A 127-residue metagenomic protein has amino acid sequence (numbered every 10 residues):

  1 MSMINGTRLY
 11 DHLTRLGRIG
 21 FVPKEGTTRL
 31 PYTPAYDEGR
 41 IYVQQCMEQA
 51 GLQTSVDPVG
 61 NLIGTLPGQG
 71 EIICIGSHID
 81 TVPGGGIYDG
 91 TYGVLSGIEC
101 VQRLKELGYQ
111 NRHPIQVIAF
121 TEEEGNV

Functional and structural regions predicted by a protein language model:
M1, G6, I118-A119: Contiguous hydrophobic segments
M1, Q69-G70, L107-G108: Short, glycine- and charge-enriched coil/turn segments that flank and shape catalytic ligand pockets
I4-G86: Acidic/His- and Gly-rich active-site-bordering loop/insert found across diverse amide/peptide-bond hydrolases
I75, I87-E124: Alpha-helical metal-binding/catalytic segments enriched in His/Glu/Asp
V127: Divalent-metal coordination cores built from histidine and acidic residues
